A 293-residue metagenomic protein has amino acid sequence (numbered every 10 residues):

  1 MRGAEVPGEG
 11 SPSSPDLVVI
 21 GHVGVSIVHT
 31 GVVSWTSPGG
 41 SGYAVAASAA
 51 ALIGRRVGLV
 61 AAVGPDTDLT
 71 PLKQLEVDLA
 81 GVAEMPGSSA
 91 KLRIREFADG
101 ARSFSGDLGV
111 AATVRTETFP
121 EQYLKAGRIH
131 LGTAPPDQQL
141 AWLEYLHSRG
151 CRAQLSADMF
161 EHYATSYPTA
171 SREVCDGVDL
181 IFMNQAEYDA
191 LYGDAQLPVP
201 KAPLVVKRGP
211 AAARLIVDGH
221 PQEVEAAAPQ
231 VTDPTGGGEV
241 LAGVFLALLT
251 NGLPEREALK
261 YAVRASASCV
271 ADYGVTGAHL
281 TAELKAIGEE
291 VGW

Functional and structural regions predicted by a protein language model:
R2-S14, Q196-W293: Conserved phosphate-binding/catalytic region of the ribokinase-like
R2-V33: Positively charged, low-complexity intrinsically disordered leader regions
L17, V57-L59, I129, L155 (+1 more regions): Hydrophobic/aromatic residues located in beta-strands of well-ordered beta-sheets within soluble catalytic
V25-V33, L52-L131, Y145-C151, I287-V291: Conserved N-terminal subdomain of the carbohydrate kinase-like
V33-S48: Short catalytic helix/loop segments, enriched in acidic residues and glycine and frequently bearing histidine
A46-R56, L248-N251: Alpha-helix C-terminal capping segments
A47, K91-R95, A213-I216: Short beta-strand scaffold segments in enzyme catalytic cores
R128-L197, A202, A211-A213: Conserved beta-alpha-beta core of the PfkB/ribokinase-like small-molecule kinase fold
